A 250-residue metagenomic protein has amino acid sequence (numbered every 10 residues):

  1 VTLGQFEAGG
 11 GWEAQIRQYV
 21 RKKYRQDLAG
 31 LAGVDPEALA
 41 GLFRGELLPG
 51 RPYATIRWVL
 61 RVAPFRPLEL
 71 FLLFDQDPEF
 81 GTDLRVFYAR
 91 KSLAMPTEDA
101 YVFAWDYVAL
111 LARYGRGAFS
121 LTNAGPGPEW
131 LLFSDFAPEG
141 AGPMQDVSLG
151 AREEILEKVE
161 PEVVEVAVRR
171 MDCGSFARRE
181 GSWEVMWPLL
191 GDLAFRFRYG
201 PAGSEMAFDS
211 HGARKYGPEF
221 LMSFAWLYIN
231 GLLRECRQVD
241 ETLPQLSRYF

Functional and structural regions predicted by a protein language model:
L3-T55, E129-L189: Negatively charged, low-complexity tracts enriched in Asp/Glu with abundant Ser/Thr
L31, D99, F103, Y107 (+5 more regions): Short amphipathic alpha-helical segments
T55-R57, G81-D83, E180-E184, G203-E205: A generic structural signal for beta-strand entry/edge sites
V59-R66: Short, low-complexity cationic-aromatic patches
L68-Y101, G191-L227: Intrinsically disordered, low-complexity regulatory segments enriched in Ser/Thr/Pro and charged residues
A89-N123, S223-C236: A recognition module on extended beta-rich or small alphabeta surfaces enriched in W/G with H and D/E
R237-F250: C-terminal interaction segments
